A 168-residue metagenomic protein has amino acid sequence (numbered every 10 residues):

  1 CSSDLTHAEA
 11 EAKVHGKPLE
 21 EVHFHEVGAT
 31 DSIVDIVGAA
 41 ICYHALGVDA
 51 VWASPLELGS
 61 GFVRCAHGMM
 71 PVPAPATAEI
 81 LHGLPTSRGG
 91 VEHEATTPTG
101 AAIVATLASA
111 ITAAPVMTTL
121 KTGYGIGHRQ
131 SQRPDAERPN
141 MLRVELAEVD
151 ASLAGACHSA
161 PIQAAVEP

Functional and structural regions predicted by a protein language model:
C1-S2: Short, small-residue-biased leader/transition segments that mark boundaries at the very start of proteins
L5, E9, V34, A102: Short, contiguous clusters of charged residues that form electrostatic/catalytic patches at enzyme active sites, used
L5, E9-F24, V51: Non-transmembrane, aqueous-exposed alpha-helical and coiled segments at domain scale
L19, S32-G38, V72, A76 (+1 more regions): Residues forming well-ordered secondary-structure scaffolds
V22-T30, G61, E92: Conserved short loop/turn motifs at secondary-structure junctions
F24-G47: Conserved phosphate/anionic-ligand binding catalytic regions in large, soluble enzymes, centered on
V48-H158, A164-V166: Mobile "lid/hinge" segments at catalytic clefts and subdomain interfaces of large enzymes
